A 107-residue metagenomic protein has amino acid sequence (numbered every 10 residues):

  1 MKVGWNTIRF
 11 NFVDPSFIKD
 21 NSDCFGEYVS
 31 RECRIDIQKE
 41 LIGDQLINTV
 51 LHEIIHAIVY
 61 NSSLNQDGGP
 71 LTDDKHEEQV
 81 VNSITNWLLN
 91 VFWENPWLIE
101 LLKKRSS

Functional and structural regions predicted by a protein language model:
M1-Q45, N61-S107: Metalloprotease/metallohydrolase-associated module, dominated by Zn2+-dependent proteases
N48-Y60: Active-site recognition of the HExxH zinc-binding catalytic motif
